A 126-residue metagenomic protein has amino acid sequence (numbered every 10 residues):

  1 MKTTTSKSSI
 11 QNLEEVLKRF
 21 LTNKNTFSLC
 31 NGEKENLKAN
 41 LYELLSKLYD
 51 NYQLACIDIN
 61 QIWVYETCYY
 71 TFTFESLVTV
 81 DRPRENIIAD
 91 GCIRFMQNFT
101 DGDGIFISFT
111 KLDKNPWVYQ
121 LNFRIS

Functional and structural regions predicted by a protein language model:
M1-T67: N-terminal leader/targeting segments
S6, K18, E33, D81-P83 (+3 more regions): Short, intrinsically disordered low-complexity segments
C56-W117: Acidic, low-complexity, intrinsically disordered interaction modules
V118-I125: Short, low-order "capping/linker" segments at domain edges
